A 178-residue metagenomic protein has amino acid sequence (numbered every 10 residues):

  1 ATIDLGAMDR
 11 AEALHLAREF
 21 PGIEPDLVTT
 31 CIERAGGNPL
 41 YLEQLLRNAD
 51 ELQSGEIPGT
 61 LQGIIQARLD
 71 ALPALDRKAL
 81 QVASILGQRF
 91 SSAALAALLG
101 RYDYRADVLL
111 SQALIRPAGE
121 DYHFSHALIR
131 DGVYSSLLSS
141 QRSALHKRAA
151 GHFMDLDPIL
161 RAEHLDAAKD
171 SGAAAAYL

Functional and structural regions predicted by a protein language model:
I3-L178: Short secondary-structure boundary elements
